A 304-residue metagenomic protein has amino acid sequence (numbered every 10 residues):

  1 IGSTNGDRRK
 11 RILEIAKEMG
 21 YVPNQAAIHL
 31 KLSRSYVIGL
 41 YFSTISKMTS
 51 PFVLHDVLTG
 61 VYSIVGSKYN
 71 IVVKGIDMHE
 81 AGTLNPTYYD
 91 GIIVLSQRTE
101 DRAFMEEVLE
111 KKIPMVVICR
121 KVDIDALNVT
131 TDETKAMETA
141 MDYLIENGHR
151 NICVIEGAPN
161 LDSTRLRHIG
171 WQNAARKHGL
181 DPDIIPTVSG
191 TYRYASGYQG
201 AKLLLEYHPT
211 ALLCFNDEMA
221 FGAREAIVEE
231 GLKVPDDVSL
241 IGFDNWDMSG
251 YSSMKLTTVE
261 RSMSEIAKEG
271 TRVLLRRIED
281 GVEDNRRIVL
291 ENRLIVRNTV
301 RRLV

Functional and structural regions predicted by a protein language model:
I1-R34, R301-V304: N-terminal helix-turn-helix DNA-binding module of bacterial transcription factors
A16, V65, A174-A175, I227 (+1 more regions): Conserved hydrophobic residues forming the short capping helix/wall of the S-adenosyl-L-methionine
E18-N24, V73-I76, Q97, R224: Short gly/ser/thr-rich secondary-structure transition/capping motifs
S33-D142, E146, E206-Y207: Alpha-helical recognition/docking segments in bacterial nutrient-uptake and carbohydrate-utilization systems
T44-D56, V73-E80, V129-T139, I155-G200 (+4 more regions): Hinge/beta->alpha junction and helix N-cap segments in small-molecule ligand-binding domains
R150-I152, P182-P186, V234-S239: Short acidic capping loops at alpha-helix termini that bridge into adjacent secondary structure
G200-V304: Flexible loop/turn connectors
